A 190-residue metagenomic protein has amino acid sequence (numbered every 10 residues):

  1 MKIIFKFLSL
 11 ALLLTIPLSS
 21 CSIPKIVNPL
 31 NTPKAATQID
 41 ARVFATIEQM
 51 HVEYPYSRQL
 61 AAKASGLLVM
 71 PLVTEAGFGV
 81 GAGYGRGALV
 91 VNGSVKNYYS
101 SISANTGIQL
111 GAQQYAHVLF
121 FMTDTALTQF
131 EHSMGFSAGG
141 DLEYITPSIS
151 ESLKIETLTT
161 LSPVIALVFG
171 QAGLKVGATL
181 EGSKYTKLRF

Functional and structural regions predicted by a protein language model:
M1-S9: Bacterial N-terminal signal peptides that target proteins for export
S9-L10, A61: Residue-level detector of transmembrane insertion/anchoring sites
P17-S20: C-terminal motif of bacterial Sec signal peptides marking the signal peptidase cleavage site
S22-F190: Small-residue-enriched, tightly packed secondary-structure blocks
